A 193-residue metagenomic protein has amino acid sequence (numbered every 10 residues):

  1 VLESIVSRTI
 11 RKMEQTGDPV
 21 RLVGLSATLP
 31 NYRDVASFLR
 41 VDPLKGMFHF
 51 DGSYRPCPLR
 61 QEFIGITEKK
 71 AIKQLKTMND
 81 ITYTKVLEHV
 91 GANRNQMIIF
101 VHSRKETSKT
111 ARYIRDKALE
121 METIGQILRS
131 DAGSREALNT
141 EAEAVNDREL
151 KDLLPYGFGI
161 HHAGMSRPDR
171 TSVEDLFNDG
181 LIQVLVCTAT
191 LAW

Functional and structural regions predicted by a protein language model:
V1-V20: Short, conserved "post-DEAD/DEAH" coupling segment immediately C-terminal to helicase motif II within the SF2/RecA-like
L2, A192-W193: Conserved SF2 helicase motif VI
I5, V35, S172-V173, C187-T190: Short beta-alpha junctions and helix-cap segments that line functional grooves
S7, P19-A118, L154-P155, G159 (+1 more regions): Conserved interdomain linker/interface between the two RecA-like ATPase lobes of SF2 helicase motors
I10-E14, L87-G91, N178: Residue-level signal for alpha-helix termini/capping positions
R11, L191-A192: Short beta-turn/strand-loop junction motif enriched in small, turn-promoting residues
L25-T28, C187-L191: Ser/Thr-glycine-rich phosphate-binding loops at phosphate-binding pockets of nucleotides, nucleotide cofactors
K105-V186: Conserved C-terminal RecA-like helicase domain
